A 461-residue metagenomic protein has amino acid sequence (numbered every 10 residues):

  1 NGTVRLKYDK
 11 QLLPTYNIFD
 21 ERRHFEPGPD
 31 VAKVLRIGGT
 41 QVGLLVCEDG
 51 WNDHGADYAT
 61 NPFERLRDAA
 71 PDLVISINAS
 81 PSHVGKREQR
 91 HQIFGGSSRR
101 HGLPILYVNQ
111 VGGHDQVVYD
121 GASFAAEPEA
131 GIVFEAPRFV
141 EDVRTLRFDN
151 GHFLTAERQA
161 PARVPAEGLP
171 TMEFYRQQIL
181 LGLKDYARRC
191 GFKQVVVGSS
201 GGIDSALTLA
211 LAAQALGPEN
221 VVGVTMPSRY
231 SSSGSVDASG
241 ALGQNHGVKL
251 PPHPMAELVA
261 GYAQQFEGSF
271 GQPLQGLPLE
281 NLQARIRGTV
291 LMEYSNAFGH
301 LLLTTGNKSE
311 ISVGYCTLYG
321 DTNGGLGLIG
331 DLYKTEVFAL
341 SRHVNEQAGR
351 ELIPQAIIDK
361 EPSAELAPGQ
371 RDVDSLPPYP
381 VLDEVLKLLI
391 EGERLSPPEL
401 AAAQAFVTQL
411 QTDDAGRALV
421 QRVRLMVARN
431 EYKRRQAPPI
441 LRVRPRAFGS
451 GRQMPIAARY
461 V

Functional and structural regions predicted by a protein language model:
N1-G198, L211-P218: Enzyme catalytic cores with a strong preference for nitrogen-chemistry domains
G102-L103, P128, E157-G201, S205-V461: ATP/NTP-dependent adenylation/nucleotidyl-transfer catalytic domains that generate, transfer, or process NMP-activated
